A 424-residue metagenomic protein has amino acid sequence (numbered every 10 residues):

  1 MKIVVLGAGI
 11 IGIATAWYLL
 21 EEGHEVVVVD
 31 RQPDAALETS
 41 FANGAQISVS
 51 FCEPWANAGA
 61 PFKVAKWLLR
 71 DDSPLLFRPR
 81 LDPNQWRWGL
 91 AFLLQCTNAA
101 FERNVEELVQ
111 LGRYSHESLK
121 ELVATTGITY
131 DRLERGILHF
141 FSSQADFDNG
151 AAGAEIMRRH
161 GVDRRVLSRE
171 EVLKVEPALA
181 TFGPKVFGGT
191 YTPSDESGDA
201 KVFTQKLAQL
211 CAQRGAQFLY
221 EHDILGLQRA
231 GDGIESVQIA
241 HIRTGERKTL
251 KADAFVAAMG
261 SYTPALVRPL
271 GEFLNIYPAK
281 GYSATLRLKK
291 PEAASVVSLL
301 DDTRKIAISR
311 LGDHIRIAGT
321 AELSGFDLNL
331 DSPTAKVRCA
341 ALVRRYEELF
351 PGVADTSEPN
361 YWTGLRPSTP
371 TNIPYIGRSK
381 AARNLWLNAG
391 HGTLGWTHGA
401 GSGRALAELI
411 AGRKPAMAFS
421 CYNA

Functional and structural regions predicted by a protein language model:
K2-V28: N-terminal Rossmann-like FAD-binding beta1-loop-alpha1 element of flavoenzymes
I11, Q32, V166, L179-A180 (+3 more regions): C-terminal lid/capping helical subdomain adjacent to the catalytic/cofactor pocket in oxidative enzymes
E21-F41: Glycine-rich FAD pyrophosphate-binding loop
Q32-T39, E235, I239-S295, A335: Central helical "cap/lid" subdomain
A42-Q110, Y130: Glycine-rich active-site loop/strand segments that organize a redox cofactor
W86-L210: Rossmann-like flavin
T125-T129, E272-Y277, R287-A381: Active-site lid/adjacent beta-loop-alpha segment flanking the redox-cofactor pocket in flavoenzymes
L167-E176, Y220-E235: A conserved short coil-to-beta-strand element within the FAD-binding core of flavoproteins
